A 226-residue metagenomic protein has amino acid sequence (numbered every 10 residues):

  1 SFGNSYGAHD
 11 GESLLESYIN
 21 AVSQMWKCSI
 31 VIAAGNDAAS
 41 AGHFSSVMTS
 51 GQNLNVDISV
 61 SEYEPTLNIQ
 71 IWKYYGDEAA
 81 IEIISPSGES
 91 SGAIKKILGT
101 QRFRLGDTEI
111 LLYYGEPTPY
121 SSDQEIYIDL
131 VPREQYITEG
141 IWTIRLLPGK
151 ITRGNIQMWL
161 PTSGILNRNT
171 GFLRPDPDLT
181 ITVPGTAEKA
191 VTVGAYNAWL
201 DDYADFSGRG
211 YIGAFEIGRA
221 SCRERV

Functional and structural regions predicted by a protein language model:
S1-R223: Loop-rich non-cytosolic ectodomains and luminal regions
